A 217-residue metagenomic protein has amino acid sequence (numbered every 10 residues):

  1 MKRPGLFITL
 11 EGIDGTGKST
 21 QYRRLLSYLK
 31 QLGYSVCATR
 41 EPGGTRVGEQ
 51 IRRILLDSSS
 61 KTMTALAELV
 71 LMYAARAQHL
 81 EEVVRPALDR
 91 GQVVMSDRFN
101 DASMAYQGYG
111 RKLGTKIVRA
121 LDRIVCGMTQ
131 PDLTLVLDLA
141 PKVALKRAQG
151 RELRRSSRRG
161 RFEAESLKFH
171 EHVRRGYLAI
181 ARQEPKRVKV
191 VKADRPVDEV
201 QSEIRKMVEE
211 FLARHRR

Functional and structural regions predicted by a protein language model:
M1-L6: Extreme N-terminal, non-catalytic leader segments that precede Walker-type/kinase nucleotide-binding cores
L10: Hydrophobic anchor at the beta1->P-loop junction of P-loop NTPases
I13: P-loop (Walker A) phosphate-binding loop of NTP-binding proteins
K18: Conserved lysine of the Walker
Q21: Hydrophobic positions on the alpha1 helix immediately C-terminal to the Walker A/P-loop
L26, K142-R217: NTP-dependent small-molecule kinase module
L32-C126, E203: ATP-dependent small-molecule kinase phosphotransfer cores that center on conserved nucleotide phosphate-binding segments
S103-R175: A glycine- and Lys/Arg-enriched "phosphate-lid" helix/loop adjacent to the NTP-binding pocket of small-molecule kinases
